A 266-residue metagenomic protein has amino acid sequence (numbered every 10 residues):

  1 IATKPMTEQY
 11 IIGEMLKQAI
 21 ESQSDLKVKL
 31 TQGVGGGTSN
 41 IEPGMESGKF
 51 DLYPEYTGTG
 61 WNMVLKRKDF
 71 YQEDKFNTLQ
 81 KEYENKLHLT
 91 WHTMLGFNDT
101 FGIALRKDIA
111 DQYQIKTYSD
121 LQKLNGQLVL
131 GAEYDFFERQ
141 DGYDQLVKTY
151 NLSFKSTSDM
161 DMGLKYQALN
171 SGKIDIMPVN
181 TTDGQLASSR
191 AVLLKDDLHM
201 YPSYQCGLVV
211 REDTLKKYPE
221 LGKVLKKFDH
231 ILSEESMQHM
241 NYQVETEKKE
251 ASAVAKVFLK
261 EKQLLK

Functional and structural regions predicted by a protein language model:
I1-T3, D120-F137: Short loop->beta-strand "edge-of-pocket" segments that line small-molecule binding or catalytic clefts across diverse
T7, K29-P43, Y134, K155-Q167: Short helix-initiation/N-cap motifs at beta->coil->alpha
E8, D141, V147-L152, E220-K266: An extracytoplasmic/periplasmic, membrane-proximal ligand-sensing/linker region
E14, A19, S39-F50, D144-T149 (+1 more regions): Short helices/loops that flank or line small-molecule/ion binding pockets
S22-G33, G126-V129, V147-M160: A local structural motif
V34-T38, G48-W61, K75-F76, L105-K107 (+5 more regions): Beta->alpha turn/N-cap motifs
V64-H92, S171-K173, Q185-H199: Ligand-binding "clamshell"
F76-V129, E212, H230-E234: A conserved helix-loop-strand patch within extracytoplasmic ligand-binding domains of the periplasmic binding
